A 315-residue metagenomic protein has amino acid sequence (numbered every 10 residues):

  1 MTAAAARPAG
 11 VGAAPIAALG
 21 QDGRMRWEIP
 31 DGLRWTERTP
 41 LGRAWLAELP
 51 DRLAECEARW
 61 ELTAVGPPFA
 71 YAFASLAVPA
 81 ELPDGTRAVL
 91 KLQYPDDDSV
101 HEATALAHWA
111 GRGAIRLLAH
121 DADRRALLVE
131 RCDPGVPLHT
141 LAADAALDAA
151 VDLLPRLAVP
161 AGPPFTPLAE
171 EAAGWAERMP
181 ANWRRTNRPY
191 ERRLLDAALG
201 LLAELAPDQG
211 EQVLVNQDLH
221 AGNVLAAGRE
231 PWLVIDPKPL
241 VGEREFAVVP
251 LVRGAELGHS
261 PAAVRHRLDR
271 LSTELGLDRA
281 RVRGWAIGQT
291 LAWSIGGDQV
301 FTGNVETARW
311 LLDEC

Functional and structural regions predicted by a protein language model:
T2-A114, A227-P231, W310-C315: Conserved NTP-binding catalytic cores of kinases and kinase-like/nucleotidyltransferase enzymes across multiple kinase
G23-D31, G135-R193, Q212, V241: A cross-family kinase active-site recognition segment
E37-P40, R184-R185, W293-C315: ATP/Mg2+ or Mg2+-diphosphate-binding catalytic cores that bind nucleotide phosphates or diphosphates via glycine-rich
W45-A58, G162-Q217, A227, T273: An alpha-helical support segment within catalytic cores of ATP-dependent transferases
P50, F73, T86-L128, V136-L157 (+1 more regions): A conserved alpha-helical element in kinase catalytic cores
Y71-E81, V89-L90, L117, L199-F246: Active-site acidic catalytic loop and adjacent metal/ATP-binding pocket of ATP-dependent phosphoryl transfer enzymes
P95, G111, A126-A143, V159-G162 (+2 more regions): A glycine-centered beta->alpha junction motif in the catalytic cores of kinase/phosphotransferase enzymes
A226-R281, T307: Active-site Asp-x-Gly
